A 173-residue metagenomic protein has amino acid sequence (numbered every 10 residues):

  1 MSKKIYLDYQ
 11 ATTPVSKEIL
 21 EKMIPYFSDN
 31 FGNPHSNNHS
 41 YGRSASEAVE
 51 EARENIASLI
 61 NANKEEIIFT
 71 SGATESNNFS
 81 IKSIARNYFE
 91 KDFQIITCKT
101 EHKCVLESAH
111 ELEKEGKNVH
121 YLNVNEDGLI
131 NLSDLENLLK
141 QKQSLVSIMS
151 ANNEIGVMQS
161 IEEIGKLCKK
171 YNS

Functional and structural regions predicted by a protein language model:
M1-S173: Pyridoxal 5′-phosphate
